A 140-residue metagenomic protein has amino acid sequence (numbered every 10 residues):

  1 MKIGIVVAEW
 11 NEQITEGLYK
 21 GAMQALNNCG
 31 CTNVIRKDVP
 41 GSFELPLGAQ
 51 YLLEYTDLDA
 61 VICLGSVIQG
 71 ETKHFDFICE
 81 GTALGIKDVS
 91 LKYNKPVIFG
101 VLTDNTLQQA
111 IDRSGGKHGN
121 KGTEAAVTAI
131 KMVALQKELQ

Functional and structural regions predicted by a protein language model:
M1-P40: Glycine-rich phosphate/diphosphate-binding loop of Rossmann-like nucleotide-binding domains
E9-W10, S66-V67, L102-T106: Short, ordered loop/turn segments at secondary-structure junctions
I35-Y51: N-terminal beta-loop-helix "entrance" segment that forms/cooperates in small-molecule cofactor or anionic ligand
G48-I86: Glycine-rich phosphate-binding loop
D76-T103: Short, acidic/small-residue loops that bind anionic groups at enzyme active sites
N105-G119: Phosphate-binding/catalytic loops
G119-Q140: A charged, well-structured terminal subsegment
